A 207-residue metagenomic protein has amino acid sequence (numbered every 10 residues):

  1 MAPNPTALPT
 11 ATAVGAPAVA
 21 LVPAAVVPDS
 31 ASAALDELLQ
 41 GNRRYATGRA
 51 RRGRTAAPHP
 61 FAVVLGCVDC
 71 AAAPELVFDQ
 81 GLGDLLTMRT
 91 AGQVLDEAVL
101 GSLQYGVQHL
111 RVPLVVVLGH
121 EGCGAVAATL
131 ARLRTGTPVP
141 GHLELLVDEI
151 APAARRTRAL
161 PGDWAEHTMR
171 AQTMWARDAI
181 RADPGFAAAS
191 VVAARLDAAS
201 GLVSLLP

Functional and structural regions predicted by a protein language model:
A2-P58, G92-G101, Y105-L110, A127-P207: Divalent-metal-activated hydrolytic enzyme cores
F61-V126: Small-residue-enriched, tightly packed secondary-structure blocks
